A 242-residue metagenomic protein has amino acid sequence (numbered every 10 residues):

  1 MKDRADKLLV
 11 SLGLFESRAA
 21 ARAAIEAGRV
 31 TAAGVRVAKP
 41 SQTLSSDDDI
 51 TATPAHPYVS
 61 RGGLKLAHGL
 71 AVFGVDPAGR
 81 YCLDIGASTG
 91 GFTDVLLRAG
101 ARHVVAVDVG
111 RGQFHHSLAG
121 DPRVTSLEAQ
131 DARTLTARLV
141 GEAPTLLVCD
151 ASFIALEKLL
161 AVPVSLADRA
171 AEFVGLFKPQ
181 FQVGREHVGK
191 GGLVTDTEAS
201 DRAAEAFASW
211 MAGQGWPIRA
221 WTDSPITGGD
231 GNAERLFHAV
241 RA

Functional and structural regions predicted by a protein language model:
M1-D48: A basic, amphipathic helix-loop patch mediating RNA/tRNA/ribosome contacts
R61-R80: Conserved alpha-helix/loop element of class I SAM-dependent methyltransferases that forms part of the SAM/SAH-binding
A78-S88: Conserved class I S-adenosyl-L-methionine
T89-G100: Conserved SAM-binding loop of SAM-dependent methyltransferases across substrates and taxa, primarily the Class I
H103-K158: S-adenosyl-L-methionine
E157-V174: A short glycine-rich, Lys/Arg-flanked "PGG" loop and its adjoining helix->strand segment in the class I
P179-D196: Short, glycine-/aromatic-enriched active-site segment of Class I SAM-dependent methyltransferases
I226-A242: Core SAM-dependent methyltransferase catalytic element
